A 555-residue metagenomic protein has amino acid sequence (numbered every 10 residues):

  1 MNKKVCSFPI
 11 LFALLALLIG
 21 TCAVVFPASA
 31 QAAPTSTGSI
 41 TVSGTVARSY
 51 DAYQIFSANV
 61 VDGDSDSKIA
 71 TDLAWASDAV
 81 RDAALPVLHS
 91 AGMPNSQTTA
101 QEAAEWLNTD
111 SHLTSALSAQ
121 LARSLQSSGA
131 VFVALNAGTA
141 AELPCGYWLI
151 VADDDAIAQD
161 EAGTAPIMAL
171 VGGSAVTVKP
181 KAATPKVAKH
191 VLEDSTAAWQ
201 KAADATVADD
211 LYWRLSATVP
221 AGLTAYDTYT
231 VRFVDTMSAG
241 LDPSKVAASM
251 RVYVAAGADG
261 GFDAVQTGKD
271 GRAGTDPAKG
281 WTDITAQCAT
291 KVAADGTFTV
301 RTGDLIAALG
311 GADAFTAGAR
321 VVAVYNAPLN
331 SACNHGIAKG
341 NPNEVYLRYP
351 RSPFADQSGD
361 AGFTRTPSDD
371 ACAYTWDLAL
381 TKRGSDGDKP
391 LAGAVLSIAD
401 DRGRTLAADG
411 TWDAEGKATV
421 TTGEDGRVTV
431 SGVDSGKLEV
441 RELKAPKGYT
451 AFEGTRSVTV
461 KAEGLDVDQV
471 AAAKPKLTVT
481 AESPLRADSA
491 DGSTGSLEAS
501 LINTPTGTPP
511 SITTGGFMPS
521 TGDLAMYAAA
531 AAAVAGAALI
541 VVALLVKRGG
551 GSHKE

Functional and structural regions predicted by a protein language model:
M1-E555: Solvent-exposed loop/turn and edge beta-strand elements of beta-rich ligand-binding domains
